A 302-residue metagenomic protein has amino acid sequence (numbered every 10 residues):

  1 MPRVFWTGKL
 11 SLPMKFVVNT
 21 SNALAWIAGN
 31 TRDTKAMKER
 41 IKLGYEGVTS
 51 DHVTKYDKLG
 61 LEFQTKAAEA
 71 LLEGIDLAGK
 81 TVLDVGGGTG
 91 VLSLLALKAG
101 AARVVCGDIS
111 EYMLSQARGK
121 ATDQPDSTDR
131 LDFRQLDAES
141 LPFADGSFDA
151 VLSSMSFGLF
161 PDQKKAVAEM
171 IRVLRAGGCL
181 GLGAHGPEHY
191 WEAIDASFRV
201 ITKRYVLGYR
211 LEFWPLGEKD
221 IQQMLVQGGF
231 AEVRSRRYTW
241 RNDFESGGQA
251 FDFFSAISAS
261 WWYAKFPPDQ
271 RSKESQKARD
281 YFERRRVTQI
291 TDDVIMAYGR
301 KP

Functional and structural regions predicted by a protein language model:
F5-L77, V91-L95, M113-Q116, D123-P125: Conserved class I S-adenosyl-L-methionine
F5-W6, F16, N30, F63 (+2 more regions): Conserved Class I S-adenosyl-L-methionine
L83-S140: Class I SAM-dependent methyltransferase SAM/SAH-binding core
G107, S154-F157, G183: Residues lining the SAM
E139-A150: A short acidic, Gly/Pro-enriched loop at the edge of an enzyme's catalytic core that lines a small-molecule cofactor
A150-Q163: A short SAM/SAH-binding and catalytic strip from SAM-dependent methyltransferases
K164-C179: A short glycine-rich, Lys/Arg-flanked "PGG" loop and its adjoining helix->strand segment in the class I
G181-K203: Conserved class I S-adenosyl-L-methionine
